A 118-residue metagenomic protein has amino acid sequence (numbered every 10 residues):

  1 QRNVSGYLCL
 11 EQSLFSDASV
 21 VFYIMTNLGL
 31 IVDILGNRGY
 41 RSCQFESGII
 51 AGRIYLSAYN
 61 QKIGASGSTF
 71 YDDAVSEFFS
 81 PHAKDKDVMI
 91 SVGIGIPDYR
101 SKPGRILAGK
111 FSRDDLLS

Functional and structural regions predicted by a protein language model:
Q1-S118: Acidic, surface-exposed loops and disordered segments
